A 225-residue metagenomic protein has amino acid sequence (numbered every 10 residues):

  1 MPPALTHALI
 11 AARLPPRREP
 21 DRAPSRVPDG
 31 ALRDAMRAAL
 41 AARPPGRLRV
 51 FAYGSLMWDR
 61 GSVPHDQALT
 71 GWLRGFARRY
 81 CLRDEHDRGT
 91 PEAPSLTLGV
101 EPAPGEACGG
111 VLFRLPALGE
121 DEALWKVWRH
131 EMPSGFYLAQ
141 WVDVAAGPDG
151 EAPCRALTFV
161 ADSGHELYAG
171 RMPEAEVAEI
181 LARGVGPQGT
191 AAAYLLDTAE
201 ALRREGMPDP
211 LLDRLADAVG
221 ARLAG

Functional and structural regions predicted by a protein language model:
M1-G225: A glycine-rich, hydrophobic/aromatic-adjacent loop/helix-cap motif
